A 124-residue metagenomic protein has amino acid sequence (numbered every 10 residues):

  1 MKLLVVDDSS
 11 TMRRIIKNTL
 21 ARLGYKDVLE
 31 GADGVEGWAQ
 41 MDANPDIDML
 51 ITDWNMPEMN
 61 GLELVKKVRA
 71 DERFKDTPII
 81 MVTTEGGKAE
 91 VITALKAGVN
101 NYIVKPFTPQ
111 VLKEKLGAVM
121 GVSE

Functional and structural regions predicted by a protein language model:
S10-L29, V119: Two-component/phosphorelay signaling modules centered on CheY-like receiver
R14-N18, E63, G86-N101: Alpha4 helix (beta4-alpha4-beta5 surface) of REC/receiver domains from two-component response regulators
E30-A39, G61: Helix N-cap/capping motif at the beta->alpha junctions
A39, L62-K75: Short amphipathic alpha-helix used as the core "switch/output" element in two-component signaling
P45-I51: Active-site beta3 strand of CheY-like receiver
M56: Receiver (REC) domain active-site loop signature in two-component systems and cognate sites in sensor histidine kinases
F107-L116: C-terminal output helix
